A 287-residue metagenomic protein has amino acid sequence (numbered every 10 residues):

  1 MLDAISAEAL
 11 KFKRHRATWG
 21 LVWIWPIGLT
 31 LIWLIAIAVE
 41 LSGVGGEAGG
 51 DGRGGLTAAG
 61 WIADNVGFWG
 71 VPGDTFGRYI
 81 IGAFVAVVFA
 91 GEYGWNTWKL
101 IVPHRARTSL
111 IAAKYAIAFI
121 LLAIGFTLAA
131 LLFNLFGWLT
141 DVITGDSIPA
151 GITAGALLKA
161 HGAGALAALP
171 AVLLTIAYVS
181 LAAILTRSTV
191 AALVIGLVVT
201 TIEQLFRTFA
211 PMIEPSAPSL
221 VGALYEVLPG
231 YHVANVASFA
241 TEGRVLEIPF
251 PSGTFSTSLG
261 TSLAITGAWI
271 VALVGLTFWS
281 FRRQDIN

Functional and structural regions predicted by a protein language model:
M1-P26: Aromatic- and glycine-rich beta-strand/loop motifs that create alpha-glucan
K11, A90, V102, V179 (+1 more regions): Helix-capping/transition residues at the boundaries of transmembrane alpha-helices and the short helical linkers
H15-R16, R105-A106, R187-T189: Short loop-to-helix capping motifs
T18, P26-V87, A112, A116-T186 (+2 more regions): Secretory targeting signals
I24-G28, I117, A129, G196-E203 (+1 more regions): Transmembrane alpha-helical core residues of multi-pass small-molecule transporters, especially secondary transporters
L31-L41, T189-G230: Transmembrane helix segments
G82-P103, R107-T108, Y115: Transmembrane helix boundary and interhelical loop/hinge segments in multi-pass membrane proteins
A264-N287: Junction motif at the cytosolic side of a transmembrane helix
